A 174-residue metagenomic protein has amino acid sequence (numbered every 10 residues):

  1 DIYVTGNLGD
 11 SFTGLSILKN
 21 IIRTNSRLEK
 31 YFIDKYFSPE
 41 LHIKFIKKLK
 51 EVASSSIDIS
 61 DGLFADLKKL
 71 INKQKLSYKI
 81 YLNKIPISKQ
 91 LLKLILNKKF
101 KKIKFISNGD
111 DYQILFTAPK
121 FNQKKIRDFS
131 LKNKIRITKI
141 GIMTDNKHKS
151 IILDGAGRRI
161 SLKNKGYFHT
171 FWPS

Functional and structural regions predicted by a protein language model:
D1-S174: Helix-biased detector of long, well-ordered alpha-helical tracts
